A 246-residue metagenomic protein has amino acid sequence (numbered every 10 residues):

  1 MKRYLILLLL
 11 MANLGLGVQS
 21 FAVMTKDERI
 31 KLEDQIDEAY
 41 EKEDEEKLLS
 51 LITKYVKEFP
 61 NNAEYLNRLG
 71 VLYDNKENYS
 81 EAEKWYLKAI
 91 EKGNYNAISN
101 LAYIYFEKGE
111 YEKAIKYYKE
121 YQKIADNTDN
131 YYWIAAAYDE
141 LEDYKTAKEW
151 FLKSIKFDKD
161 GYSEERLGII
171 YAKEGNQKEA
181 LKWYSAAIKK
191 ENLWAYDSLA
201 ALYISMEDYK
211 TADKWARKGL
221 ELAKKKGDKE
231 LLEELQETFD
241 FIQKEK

Functional and structural regions predicted by a protein language model:
G17-E64: N-terminal leader/linker segments that initiate helical-solenoid repeat arrays
E41, N75, E107-K108, E140 (+3 more regions): Register position in tetratricopeptide repeats
N61, G93-N94, A125-D126, D158-K159 (+2 more regions): Short helix-capping/linker turns of helical repeat alpha-solenoids
N67-R68, N100, W133, R166 (+2 more regions): Canonical tetratricopeptide repeat
S205, D213-K246: Terminal, low-structured helical/coil segments at or just beyond the last alpha-helical repeat
